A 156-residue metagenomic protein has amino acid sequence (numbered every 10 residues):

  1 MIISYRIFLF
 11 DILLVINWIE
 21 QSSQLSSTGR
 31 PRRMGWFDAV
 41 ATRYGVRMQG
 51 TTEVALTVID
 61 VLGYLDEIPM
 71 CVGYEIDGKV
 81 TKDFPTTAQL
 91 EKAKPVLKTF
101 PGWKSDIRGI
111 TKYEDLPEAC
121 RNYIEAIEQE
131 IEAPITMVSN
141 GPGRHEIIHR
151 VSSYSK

Functional and structural regions predicted by a protein language model:
M1-K156: Non-transmembrane, aqueous-exposed alpha-helical and coiled segments at domain scale
